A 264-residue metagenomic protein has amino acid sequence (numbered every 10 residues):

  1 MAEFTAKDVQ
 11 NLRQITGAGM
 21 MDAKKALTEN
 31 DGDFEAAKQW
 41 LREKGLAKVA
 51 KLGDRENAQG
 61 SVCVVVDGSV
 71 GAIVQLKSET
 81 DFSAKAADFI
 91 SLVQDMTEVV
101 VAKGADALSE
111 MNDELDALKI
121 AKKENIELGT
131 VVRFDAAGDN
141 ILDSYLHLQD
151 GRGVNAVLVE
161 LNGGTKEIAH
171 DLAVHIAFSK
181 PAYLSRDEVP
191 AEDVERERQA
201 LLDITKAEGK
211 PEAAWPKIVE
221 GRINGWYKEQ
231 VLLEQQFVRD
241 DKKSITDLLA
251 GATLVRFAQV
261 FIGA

Functional and structural regions predicted by a protein language model:
A2-A264: N-terminal assembly/interaction segments in proteins that build large macromolecular machines
